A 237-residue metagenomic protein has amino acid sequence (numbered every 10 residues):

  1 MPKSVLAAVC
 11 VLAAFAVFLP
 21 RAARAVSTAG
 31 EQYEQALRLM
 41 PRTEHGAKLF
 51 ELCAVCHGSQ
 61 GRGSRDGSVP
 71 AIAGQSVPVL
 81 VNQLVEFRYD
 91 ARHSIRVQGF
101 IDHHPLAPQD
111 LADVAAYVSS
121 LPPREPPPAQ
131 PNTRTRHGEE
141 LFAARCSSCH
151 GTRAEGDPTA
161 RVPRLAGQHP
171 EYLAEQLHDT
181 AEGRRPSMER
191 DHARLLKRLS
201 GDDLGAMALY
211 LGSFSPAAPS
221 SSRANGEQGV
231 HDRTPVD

Functional and structural regions predicted by a protein language model:
M1-R38, V85, G201, S213-D237: N-terminal export/targeting leaders of redox proteins
A23-F50, R65-S68, A116-L141, S220 (+1 more regions): Electrostatic cytochrome c docking/interface patches
Y33-Y89: The feature marks the first
G46, C53-S59, V114, R145-T152 (+2 more regions): The canonical Cys-X-X-Cys-His
A47-A54, A73, V77-V81, E139-A143 (+2 more regions): Sequence context surrounding c-type heme c attachment/ligation sites in exported
S64-A71, F87-D113, V118-L121, P128-N132 (+3 more regions): Axial heme c-ligation environment in periplasmic c-type cytochrome domains
E125-R161, A166-G167: Surface-exposed interaction/gating patches
